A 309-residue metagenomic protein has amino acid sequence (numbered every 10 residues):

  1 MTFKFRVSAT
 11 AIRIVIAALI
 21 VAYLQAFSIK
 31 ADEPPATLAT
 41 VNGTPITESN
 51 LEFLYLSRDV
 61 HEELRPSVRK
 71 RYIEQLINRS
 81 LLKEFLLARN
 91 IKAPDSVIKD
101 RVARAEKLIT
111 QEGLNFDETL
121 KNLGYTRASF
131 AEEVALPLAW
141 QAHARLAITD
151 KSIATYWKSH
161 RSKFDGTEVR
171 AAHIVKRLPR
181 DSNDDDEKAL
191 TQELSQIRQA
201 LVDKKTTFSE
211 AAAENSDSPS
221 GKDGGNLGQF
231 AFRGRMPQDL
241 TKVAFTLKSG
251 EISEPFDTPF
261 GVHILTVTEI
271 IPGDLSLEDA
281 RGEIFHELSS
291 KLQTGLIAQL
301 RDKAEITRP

Functional and structural regions predicted by a protein language model:
M1-A9: N-terminal secretory signal peptides that target proteins for export/translocation
A11-A26: Bacterial N-terminal signal peptides
I29-I46, E63-P309: Peptidyl-prolyl cis-trans isomerase
S49-L51: Short hydrophobic alpha-helical segments that form membrane-spanning helices or hydrophobic packing faces of helical
F53-P66: Short, surface-exposed, low-complexity cationic segments
